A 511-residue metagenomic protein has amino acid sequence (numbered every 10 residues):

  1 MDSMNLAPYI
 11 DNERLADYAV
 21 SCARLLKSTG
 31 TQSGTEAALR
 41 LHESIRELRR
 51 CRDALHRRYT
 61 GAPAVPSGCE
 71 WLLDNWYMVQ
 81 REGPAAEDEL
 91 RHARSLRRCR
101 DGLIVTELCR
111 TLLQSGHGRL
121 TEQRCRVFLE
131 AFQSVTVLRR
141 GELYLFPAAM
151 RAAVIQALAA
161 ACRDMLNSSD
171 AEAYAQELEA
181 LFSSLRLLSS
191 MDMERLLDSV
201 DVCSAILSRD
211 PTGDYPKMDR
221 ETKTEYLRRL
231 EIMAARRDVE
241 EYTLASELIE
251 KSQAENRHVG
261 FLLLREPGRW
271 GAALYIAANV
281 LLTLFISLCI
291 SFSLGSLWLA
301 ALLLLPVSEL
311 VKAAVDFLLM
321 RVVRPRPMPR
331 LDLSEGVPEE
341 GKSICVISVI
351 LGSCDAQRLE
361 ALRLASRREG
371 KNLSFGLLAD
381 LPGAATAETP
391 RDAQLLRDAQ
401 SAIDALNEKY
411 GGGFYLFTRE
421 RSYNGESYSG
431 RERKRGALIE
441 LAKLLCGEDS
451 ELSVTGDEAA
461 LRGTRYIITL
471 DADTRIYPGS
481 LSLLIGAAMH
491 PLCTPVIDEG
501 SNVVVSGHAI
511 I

Functional and structural regions predicted by a protein language model:
D2-L6, N12, A16-V65, C69-L72 (+7 more regions): Basic/hydrophobic alpha-helical interface regions
E13, A19-R100, G412-Y466: ATP-dependent phospho-/nucleotidyl transfer catalytic cores
A85-H92, Q114, G118, S134 (+6 more regions): Conserved helix-loop functional segments at active or binding sites
G102-L143, M150-L166: Active-site activation/catalytic loop segments of kinase-like enzymes and analogous catalytic loops in related
A148-A157, A161, P267-D316: Alpha-helical bilayer-embedded segments of polytopic membrane proteins, i.e., transmembrane/intramembrane helices
L166-N167, L310-D332: Juxtamembrane/interface segments at transmembrane-helix termini
A171-A273, A277, R326-I511: Internal catalytic domains of large membrane-associated glycosyltransferases
S308, K312-L319, K371-A379: Conserved catalytic alpha/beta cores of large enzymes that bind or transform nucleotide phosphates and polynucleotides
